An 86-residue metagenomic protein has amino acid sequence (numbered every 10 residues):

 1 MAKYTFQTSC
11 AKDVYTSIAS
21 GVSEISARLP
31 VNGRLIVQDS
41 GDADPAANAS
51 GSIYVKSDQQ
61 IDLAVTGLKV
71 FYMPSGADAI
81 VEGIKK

Functional and structural regions predicted by a protein language model:
M1-S23, A49: Surface-exposed ligand/attachment interfaces on beta-rich extracellular proteins
A2-T5, Y72, I84-K86: Viral virion structural and adsorption modules
Y15, G41-A46, A64, I80 (+1 more regions): Intrinsically disordered, low-complexity regions of eukaryotic proteins
V22-I25, I61-D78: Noncatalytic modules at the cell exterior or secretory-pathway interfaces, chiefly beta-strand-rich lectin/adhesion
R28-P30, K56, S75: A short, compositionally biased micro-patch
P30-N48: Short, surface-exposed beta-strand/strand-loop-strand elements in extracellular ectodomains
L35-V37, G76-K86: Edge beta-strands of jelly-roll/beta-sandwich modules across compartments, strongly enriched in secreted/luminal
P45-T66: Intrinsically disordered, low-complexity Pro/Gly/Ser/Thr-rich segments with frequent PxxP/GP/PP motifs and embedded
